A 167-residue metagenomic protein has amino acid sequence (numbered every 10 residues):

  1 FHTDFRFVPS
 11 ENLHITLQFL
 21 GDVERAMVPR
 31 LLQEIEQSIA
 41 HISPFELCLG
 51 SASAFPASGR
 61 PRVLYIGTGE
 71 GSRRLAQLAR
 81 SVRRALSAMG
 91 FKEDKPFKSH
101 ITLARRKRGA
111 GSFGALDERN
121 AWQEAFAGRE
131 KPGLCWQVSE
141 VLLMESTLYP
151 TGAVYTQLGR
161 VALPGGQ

Functional and structural regions predicted by a protein language model:
F1-Q167: Histidine-dependent nucleotide/RNA phosphoesterase domain, centered on the 2H-phosphoesterase fold with its duplicated
